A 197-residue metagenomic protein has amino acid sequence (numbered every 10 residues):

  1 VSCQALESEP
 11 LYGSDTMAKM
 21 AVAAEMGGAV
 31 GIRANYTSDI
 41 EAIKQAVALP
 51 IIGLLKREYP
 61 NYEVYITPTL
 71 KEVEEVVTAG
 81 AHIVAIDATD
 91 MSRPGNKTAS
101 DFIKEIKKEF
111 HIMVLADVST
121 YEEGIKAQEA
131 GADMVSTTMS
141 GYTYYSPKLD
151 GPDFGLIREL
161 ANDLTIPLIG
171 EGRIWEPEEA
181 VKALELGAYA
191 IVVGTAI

Functional and structural regions predicted by a protein language model:
V1-L11, D15-A18, P152-I197: C-terminal alpha-helical cap/extension of soluble enzyme domains
V1-T78, I112-V114, E122, K126-E129: Conserved N-terminal beta1-alpha1 strand-loop-helix module at the mouth
Q4-L6, L55-Y59, A79-R93, M134-P147 (+1 more regions): Glycine-rich phosphate-binding active-site loops on the catalytic face of alpha/beta enzymes
Y12-T16, V64-K71, P94, T98 (+1 more regions): Alpha-helix N-cap and loop-to-helix initiation/capping positions
G28, V47-I51, A79-I83, K108-H111 (+4 more regions): Glycine-enriched alpha-helix->loop->beta-strand junction motifs that scaffold or abut catalytic
A29-Y36, Y65, V73-E74, H82-G95 (+4 more regions): Catalytic beta/alpha-barrel core
K44-V47, T89-M91, F110, L164 (+1 more regions): Sequence-structural signature of mature extracellular/luminal beta-sheet repeat domains, prominently beta-propellers
A99-E109, S119-Y121, E129, D133-T137 (+1 more regions): Short loop-to-alpha-helix "cap/lid" segments that border enzyme active sites across diverse enzyme classes
